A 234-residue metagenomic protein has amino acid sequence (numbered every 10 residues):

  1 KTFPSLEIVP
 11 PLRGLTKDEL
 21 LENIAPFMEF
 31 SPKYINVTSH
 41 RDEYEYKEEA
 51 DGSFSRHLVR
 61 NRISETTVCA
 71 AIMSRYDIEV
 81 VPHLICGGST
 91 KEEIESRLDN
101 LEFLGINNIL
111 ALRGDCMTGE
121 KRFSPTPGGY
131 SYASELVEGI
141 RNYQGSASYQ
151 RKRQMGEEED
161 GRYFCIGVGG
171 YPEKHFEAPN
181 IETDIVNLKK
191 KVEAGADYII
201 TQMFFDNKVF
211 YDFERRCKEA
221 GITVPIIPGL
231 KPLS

Functional and structural regions predicted by a protein language model:
T2-L21, E79-E92, C165-T183: Active-site mouth loops of central-metabolism enzymes
P4-P10, K33-V37, V80-L84, I109-A111 (+4 more regions): Hydrophobic faces of well-ordered beta-strands that scaffold small-molecule active sites in alpha/beta enzyme cores
I8-L12, S39-E43, C86-G88, R113-T118 (+3 more regions): Active-site-proximal loop/turn and secondary-structure-junction residues that shape catalytic pockets, frequently
P26-I63, M117-P127, A196-R216: Glycine-rich, proline-tolerant flexible connector loops at the mouths of alpha/beta enzymes
E49-P82, G128-V168, F210-L230: Alpha-helix-loop-beta-strand connector modules within alpha/beta enzyme cores
T90-F103, T183-N187, D212-K218: Catalytic cores of alpha/beta
K91-G139: Flexible, glycine-rich active-site loops centered on histidine and acidic residues that chelate a metal or position
S148, K152-E193, D197: Active-site/ligand-binding-proximal alpha/beta "capping" segment
